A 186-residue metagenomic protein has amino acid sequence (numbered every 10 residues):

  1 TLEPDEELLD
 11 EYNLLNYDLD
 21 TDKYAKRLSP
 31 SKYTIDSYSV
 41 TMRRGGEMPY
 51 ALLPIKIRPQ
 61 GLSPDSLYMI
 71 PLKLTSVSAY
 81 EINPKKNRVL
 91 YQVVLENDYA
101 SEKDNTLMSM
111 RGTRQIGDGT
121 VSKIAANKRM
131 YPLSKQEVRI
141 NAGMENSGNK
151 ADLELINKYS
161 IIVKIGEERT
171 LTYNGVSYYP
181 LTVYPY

Functional and structural regions predicted by a protein language model:
T1-T41, Y50-Y186: Intrinsically disordered, low-complexity regulatory regions in eukaryotic proteins
G45-E47: Short helix/turn-capping signatures at newly exposed starts of structured segments
